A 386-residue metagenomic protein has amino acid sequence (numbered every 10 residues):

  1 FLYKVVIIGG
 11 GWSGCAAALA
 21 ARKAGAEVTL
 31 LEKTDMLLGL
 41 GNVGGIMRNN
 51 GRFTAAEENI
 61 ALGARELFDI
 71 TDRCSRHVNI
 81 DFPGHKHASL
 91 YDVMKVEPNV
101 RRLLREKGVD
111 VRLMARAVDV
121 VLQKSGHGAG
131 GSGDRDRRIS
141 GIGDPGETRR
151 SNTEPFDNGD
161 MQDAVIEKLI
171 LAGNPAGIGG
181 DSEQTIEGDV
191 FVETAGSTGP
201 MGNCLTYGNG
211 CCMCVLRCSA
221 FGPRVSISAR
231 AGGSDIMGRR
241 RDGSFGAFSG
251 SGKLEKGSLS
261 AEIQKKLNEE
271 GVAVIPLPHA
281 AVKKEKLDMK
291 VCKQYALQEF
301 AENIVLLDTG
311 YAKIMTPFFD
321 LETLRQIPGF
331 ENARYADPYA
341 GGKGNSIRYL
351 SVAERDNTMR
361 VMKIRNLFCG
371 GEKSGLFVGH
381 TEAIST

Functional and structural regions predicted by a protein language model:
K4-T29: N-terminal Rossmann-like FAD-binding beta1-loop-alpha1 element of flavoenzymes
I8, L171, V192-E193, C369: Redox-cofactor binding/interface segments in oxidoreductases and associated redox assembly factors
G11-W12, M36, S374: Residue-level detector of alpha-helix initiation sites
A20, A26-E27, L31-D119, D136 (+4 more regions): Conserved N-terminal/central alpha/beta ligand/cofactor-binding core
R76-Y91, P200, G208, M213-R365 (+2 more regions): Mobile, glycine/GP-rich and aromatic-enriched active-site lid/loop segments adjacent to catalytic centers
D119-I186: Conserved beta-strand-loop-beta-strand element in the redox core of flavoprotein oxidoreductases
P175, V190, T194-G199, T309 (+1 more regions): Glycine-/small-residue-rich beta->alpha transition segments that form the dinucleotide
G375-S385: A conserved FAD-binding loop/helix module that cradles the flavin
